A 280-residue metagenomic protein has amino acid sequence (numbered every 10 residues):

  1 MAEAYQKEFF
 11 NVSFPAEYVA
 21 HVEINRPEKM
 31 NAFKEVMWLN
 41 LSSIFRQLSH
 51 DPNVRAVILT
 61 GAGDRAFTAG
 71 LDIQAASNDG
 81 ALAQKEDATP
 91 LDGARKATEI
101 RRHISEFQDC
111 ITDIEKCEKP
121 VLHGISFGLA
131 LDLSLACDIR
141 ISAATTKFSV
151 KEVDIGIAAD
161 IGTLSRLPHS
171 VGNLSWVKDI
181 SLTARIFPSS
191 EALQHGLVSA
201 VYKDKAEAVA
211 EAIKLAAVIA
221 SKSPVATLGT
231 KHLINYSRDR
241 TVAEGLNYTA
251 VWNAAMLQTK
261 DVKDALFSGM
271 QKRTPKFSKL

Functional and structural regions predicted by a protein language model:
M1-E8, F267-L280: Terminal low-complexity tails and localization/encapsulation signals of metabolic enzymes
M1-T60, T112: Conserved CoA-thioester-binding segment of acyl-CoA-metabolizing enzymes
G61-C110, S126, G156: Glycine- (often His-adjacent) and acidic-residue-rich active-site loop that binds/positions the CoA thioester
C110-K116, L122, F127-S181, H195 (+1 more regions): CoA-thioester-processing core
G128, A184-E191: Acidic, divalent-metal-coordinating active-site segment for phosphoryl/phosphodiester hydrolysis, typified by short
I141-T146, V198-N247, A255-Q258, F277-K279: C-terminal long alpha-helix characteristic of the crotonase
